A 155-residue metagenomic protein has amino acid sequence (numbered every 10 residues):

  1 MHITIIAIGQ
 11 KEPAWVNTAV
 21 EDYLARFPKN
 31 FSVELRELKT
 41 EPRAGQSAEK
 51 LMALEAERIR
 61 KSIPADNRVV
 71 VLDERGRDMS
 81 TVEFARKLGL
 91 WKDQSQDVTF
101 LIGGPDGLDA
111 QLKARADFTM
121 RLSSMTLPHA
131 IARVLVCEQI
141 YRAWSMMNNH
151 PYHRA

Functional and structural regions predicted by a protein language model:
M1-A155: Post-transcriptional modification and biogenesis factors for structured RNAs of the translation apparatus
